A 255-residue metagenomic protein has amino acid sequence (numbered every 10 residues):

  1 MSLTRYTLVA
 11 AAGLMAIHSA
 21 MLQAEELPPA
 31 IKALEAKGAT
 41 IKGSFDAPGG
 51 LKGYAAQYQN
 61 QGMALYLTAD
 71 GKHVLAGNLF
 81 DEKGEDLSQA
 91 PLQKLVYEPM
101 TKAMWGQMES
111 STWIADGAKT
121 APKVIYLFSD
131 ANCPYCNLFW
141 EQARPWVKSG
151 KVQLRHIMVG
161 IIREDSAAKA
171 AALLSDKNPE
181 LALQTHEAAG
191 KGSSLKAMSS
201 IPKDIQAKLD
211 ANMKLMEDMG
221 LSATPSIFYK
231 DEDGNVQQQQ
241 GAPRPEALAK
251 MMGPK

Functional and structural regions predicted by a protein language model:
S2, Y6-V9, H18-S166, T185 (+4 more regions): Extracytoplasmic thiol/disulfide redox context detector
L14-M15: Repetitive helical segments and hydrophobic/amphipathic motifs
E164-K177: Short Fe-S-cluster ligation motifs
L173, Q239-Q240: Short acidic-hydrophobic, aromatic-tinged amphipathic segments that line or gate anion-handling sites
E180-Q184: Conserved, helical-rich catalytic subdomain that frames metal- and/or nucleotide-binding sites in enzyme alpha/beta
H186-G190: An alpha-helical appendage that flanks or caps ligand/catalytic pockets
G192-S194: Acidic-aromatic/histidine active-site loop/patch
V236: Active-site adenylate/phosphate-handling loop in enzymes that bind or generate adenylated species
